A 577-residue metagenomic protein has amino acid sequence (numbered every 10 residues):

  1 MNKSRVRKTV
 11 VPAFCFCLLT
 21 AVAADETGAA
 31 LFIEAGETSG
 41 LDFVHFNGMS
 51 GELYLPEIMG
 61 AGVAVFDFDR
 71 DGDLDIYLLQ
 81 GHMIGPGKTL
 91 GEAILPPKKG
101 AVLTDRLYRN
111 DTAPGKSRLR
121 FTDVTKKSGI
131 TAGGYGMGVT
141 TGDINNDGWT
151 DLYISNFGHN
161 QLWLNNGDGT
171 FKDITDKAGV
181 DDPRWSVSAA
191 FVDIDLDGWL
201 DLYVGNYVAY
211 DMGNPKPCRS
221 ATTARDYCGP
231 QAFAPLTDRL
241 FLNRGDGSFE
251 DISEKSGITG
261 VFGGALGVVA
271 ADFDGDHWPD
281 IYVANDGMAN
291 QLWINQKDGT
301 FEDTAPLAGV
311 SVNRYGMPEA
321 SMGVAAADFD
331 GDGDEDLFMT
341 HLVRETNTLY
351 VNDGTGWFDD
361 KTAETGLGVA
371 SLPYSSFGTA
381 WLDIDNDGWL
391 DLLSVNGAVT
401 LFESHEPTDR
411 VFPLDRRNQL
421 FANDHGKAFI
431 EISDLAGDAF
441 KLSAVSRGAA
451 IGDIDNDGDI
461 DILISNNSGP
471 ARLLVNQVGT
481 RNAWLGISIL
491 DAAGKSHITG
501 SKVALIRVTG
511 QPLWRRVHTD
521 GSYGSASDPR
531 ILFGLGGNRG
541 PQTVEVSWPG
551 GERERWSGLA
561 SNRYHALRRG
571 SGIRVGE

Functional and structural regions predicted by a protein language model:
V11-A21: Bacterial N-terminal signal peptides
A24-E34, I84-V124, H159-I174, K216-R219 (+8 more regions): Beta-propeller blade repeat segments, especially FG-GAP/WD-type strand-to-loop junctions in 6- to 7-bladed propeller
A24-L31, M49, L53, L367-L372 (+1 more regions): Gly/Ser/Thr/Pro-enriched helix-cap/hinge segments flanking short amphipathic alpha-helices
L41-G62, A101-L103, S128-T140, G179-A190 (+8 more regions): Repeat-based blade/solenoid architectures
G60-R70, R109-N110, Y135-T150, L162-L164 (+9 more regions): Beta-propeller blade termini
I76-Q80, D147-N156, L202-N206, D276 (+6 more regions): Hydrophobic beta-strand segments that make up the repeating blades of beta-propeller and related beta-repeat
V124-T141, W149, S155-I194, V204-Q231 (+2 more regions): Asp-box/WD-like beta-propeller blade repeats and closely related beta-sheet repeat scaffolds
R244-D246, K255-G426, S433-G437, L442-R447: Beta-propeller domains
